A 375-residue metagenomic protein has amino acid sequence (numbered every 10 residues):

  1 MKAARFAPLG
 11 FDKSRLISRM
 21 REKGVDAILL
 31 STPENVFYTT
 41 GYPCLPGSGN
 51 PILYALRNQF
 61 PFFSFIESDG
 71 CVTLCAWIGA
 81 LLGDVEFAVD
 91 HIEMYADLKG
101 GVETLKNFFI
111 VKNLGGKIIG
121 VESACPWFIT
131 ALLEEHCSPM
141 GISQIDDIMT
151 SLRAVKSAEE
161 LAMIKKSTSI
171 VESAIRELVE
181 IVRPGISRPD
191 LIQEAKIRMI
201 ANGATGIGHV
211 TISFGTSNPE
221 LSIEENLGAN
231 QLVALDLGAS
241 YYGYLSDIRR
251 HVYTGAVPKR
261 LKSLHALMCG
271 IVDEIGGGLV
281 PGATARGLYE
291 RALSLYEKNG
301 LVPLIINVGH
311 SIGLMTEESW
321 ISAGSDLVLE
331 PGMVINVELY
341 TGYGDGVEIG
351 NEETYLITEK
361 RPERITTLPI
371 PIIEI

Functional and structural regions predicted by a protein language model:
M1-I375: Active-site neighborhoods and metal-handling regions in enzymes and metal-associated proteins
